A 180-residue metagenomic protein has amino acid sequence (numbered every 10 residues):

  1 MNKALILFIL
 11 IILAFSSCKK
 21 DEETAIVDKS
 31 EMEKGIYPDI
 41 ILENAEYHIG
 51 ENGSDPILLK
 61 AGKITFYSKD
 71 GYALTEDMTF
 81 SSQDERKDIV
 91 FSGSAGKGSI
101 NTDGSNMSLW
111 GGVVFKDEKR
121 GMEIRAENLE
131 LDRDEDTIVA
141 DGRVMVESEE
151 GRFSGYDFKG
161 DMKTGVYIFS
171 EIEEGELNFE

Functional and structural regions predicted by a protein language model:
M1-E180: Mature-chain termini and adjacent capping regions
